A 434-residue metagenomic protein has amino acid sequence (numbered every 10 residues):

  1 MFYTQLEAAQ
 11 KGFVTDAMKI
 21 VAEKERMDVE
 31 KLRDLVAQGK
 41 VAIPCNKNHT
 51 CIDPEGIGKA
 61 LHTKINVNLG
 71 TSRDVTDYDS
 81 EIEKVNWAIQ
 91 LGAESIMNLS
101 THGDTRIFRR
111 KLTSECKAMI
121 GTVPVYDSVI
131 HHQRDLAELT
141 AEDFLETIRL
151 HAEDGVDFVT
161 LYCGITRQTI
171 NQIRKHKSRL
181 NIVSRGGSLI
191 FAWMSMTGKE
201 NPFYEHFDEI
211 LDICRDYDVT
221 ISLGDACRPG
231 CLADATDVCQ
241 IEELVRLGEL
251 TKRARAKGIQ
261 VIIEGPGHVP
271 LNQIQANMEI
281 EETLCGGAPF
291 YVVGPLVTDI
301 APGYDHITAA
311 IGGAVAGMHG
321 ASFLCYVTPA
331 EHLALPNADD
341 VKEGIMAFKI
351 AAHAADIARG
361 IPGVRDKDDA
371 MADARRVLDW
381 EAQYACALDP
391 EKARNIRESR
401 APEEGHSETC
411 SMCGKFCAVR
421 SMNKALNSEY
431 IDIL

Functional and structural regions predicted by a protein language model:
M1-Y3, L434: Basic/polar N-terminal segments that are highly enriched at the extreme N-terminus, encompassing both cleavable
T4-T298, Y304, A310-F323, R400: Alpha/beta enzyme core
N171-S195, P229, A233-A235, R253 (+1 more regions): Catalytic or ion-coupling anion/metal-binding cores of large enzyme and transporter domains
I300-A309, A314-I361: C-terminal catalytic subdomain
